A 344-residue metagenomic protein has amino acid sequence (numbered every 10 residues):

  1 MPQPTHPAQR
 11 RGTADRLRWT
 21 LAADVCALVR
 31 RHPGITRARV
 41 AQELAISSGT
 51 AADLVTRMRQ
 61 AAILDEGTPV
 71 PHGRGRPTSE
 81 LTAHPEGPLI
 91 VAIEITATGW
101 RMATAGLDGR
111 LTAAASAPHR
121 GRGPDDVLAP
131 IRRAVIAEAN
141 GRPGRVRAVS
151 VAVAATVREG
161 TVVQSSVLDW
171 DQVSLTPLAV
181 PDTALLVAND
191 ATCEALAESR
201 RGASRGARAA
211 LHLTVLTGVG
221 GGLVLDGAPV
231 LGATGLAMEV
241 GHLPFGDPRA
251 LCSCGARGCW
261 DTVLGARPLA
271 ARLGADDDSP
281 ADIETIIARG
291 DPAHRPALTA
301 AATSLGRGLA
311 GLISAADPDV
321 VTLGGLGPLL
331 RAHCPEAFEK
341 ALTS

Functional and structural regions predicted by a protein language model:
M1-N140, G144-R145, P248, A256 (+1 more regions): ATP-binding/phosphotransfer module of carbohydrate and carboxylate kinases, centering on a glycine-rich
P69, S116, V167, T234-G235: Short clusters of small/polar residues that mark proteolytic maturation junctions
E80, I90-E94, V146-S150, A210-T214 (+2 more regions): Short glycine-aspartate micro-motif
E86, L107, R158-E159, L225-D226: Short, ordered coil/turn segments that flank beta-strands lining enzyme active or ligand-binding pockets
L111-L211, A332-T343: Glycine-rich phosphate-binding loop and adjoining helix at the ATP-binding site of ATP-dependent phosphoryl-transfer
V153, V215, G325-L326: Short secondary-structure boundary segments
T192, V219, L323: AAA+ ATPase active-site-proximal loops
A207-V263: Glycine-rich phosphate-binding loop of actin/hexokinase-like ATP-binding domains
